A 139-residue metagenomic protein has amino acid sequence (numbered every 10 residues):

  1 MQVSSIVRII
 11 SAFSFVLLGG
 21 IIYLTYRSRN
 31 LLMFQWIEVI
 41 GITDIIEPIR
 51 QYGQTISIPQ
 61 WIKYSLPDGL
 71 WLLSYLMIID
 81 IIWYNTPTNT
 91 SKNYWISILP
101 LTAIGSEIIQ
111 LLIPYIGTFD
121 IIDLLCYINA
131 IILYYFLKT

Functional and structural regions predicted by a protein language model:
M1-T139: Bulky hydrophobic segments
